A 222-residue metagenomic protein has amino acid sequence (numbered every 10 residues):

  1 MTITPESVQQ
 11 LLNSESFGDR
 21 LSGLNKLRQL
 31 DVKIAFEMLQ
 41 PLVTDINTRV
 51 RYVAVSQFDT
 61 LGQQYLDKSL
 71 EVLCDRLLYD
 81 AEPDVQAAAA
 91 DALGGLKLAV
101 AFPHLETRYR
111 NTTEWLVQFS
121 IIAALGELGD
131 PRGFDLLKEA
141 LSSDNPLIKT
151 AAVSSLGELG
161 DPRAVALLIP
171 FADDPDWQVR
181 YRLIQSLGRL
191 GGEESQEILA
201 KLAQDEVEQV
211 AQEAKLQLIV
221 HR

Functional and structural regions predicted by a protein language model:
M1-L11, L30-T44, Q63-Y79, L98-N111 (+4 more regions): Amphipathic alpha-helical scaffolding segments comprising HEAT/armadillo-like alpha-solenoid repeats
E15-S16, I46-N47, A81-E82, T113-E114 (+3 more regions): Short inter-helical turns and helix N-cap capping residues of alpha-solenoid HEAT/ARM repeat scaffolds
G18-K26, Q40-P41, T48-T60, A87-A92: Non-membrane alpha-helical segments in proteins
N111-S155: Histidine/lysine/aspartate-rich catalytic loop segments that bind and position anionic ligands
D174-R222: Long, ordered, amphipathic alpha-helical scaffolds
